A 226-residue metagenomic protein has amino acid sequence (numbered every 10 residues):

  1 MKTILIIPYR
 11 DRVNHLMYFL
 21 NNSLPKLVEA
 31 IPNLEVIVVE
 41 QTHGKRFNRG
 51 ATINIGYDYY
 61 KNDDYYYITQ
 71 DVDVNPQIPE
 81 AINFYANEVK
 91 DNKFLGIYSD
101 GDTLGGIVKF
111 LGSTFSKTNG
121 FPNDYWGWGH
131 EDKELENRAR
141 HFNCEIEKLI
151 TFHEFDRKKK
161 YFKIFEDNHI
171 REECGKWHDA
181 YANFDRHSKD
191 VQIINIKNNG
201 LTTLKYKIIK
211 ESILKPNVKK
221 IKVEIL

Functional and structural regions predicted by a protein language model:
K2-I4, E35, E134: Cell-envelope/extracellular polymer assembly enzymes that use nucleotide-activated donors
I4-R12: A conserved hydrophobic helix/loop-capping motif in glycosyltransferases and polysaccharide synthases
R12-V28: Short, well-formed alpha-helical segments that are part of the catalytic scaffolds of diverse glycosyltransferases
F19, G127, K133-L226: C-terminal catalytic/acceptor-binding lobe
I31-D64: Active-site-proximal specificity loops/subdomain of glycosyltransferases
D63-Q77: Short beta-strand-to-loop acidic/aromatic patch adjacent to the donor-nucleotide binding site
I78-D100: Conserved donor-nucleotide/metal-binding helix-loop-beta segment in metal-dependent transferases, i.e., the alpha-helix
F94-F110, K117, W126-G127: A recurrent flexible, glycine/aromatic-enriched loop bordering the glycosyltransferase active site that acts as
